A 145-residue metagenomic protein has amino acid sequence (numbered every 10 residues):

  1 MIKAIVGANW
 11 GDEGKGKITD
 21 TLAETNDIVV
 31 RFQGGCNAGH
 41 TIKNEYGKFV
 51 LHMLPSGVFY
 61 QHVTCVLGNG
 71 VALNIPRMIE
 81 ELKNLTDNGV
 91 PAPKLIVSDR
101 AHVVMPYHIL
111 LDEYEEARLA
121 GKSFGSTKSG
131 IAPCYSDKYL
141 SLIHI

Functional and structural regions predicted by a protein language model:
M1-I2, E24-D27, N37-A38, E45-F49 (+5 more regions): Short coil/turn connectors at secondary-structure junctions
M1-V6, L110-T127: Short, hydrophobic/aliphatic alpha-helical segments
I2-G34: N-terminal phosphate-binding or glycine-rich loops at protein starts, especially the Walker A/P-loop of NTPases
V6-I18, F124-L140: Conserved phosphate/anionic-ligand binding catalytic regions in large, soluble enzymes, centered on
G16-A23, I75-K83, S136: Predominant activation on well-ordered alpha-helical scaffold segments within soluble catalytic domains
T25-G34, P106-A117: Short charge-dense sequence patches
G39-Y114: Glycine-rich, N-terminal phosphate-binding loop and its surrounding beta-alpha-beta segment
I143-I145: Conserved small/polar residues in nucleotide/adenosyl-binding loops
